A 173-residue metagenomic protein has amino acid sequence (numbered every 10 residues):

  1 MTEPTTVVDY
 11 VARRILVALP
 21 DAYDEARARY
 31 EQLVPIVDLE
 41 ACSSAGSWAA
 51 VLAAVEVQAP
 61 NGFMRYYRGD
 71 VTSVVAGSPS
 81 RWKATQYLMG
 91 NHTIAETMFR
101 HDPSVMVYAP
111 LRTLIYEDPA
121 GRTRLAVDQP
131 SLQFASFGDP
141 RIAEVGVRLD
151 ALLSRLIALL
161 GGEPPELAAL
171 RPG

Functional and structural regions predicted by a protein language model:
M1-Y108, E117-G173: Cytosolic covalent-transfer regions centered on His/Cys nucleophiles that carry phosphoryl or persulfide groups
T113-I115: Short beta-strand scaffold segments in enzyme catalytic cores
